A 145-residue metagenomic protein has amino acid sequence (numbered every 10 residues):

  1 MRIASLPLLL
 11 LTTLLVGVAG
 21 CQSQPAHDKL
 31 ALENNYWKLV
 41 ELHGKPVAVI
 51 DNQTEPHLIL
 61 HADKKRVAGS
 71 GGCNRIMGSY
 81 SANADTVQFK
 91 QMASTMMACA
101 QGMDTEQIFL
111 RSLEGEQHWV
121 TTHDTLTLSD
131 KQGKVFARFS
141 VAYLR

Functional and structural regions predicted by a protein language model:
M1-I3: N-terminal secretory signal peptides that target proteins for export/translocation
S5-P7, A19-R145: Lipid interaction determinants
L6-L14: Sec-dependent N-terminal signal peptides
